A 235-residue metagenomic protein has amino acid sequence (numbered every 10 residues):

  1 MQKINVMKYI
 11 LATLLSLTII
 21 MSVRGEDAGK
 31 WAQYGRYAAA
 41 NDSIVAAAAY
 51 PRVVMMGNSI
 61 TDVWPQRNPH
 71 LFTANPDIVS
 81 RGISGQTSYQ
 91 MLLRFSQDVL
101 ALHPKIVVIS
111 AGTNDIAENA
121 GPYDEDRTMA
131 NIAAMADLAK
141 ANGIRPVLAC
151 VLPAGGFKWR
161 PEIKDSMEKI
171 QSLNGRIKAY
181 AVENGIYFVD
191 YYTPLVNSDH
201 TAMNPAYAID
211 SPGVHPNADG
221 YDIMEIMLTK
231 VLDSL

Functional and structural regions predicted by a protein language model:
N5-T13: Sec-dependent signal peptide recognition, specifically the positively charged N-region followed immediately by
A12-I20: Bacterial N-terminal signal peptides
L15, P153-L235: Catalytic His-Asp segment of secreted/periplasmic serine-dependent ester chemistry enzymes
S22-V108: Serine-esterase "nucleophile elbow" of acetyl-processing enzymes
S59-V63, S84-S88, T113-E118, L152-F157 (+2 more regions): Solvent-exposed loop/turn segments at secondary-structure junctions within structured extracellular/periplasmic domains
G82-I83, T113-D126, R160-D165: Surface-exposed cleft-lining segments at the edges of enzyme active sites
V108-G112, I132-A136, K140-N142, P146-A149: Conserved, well-ordered alpha-helix/loop/beta-strand core segments that scaffold catalytic motifs
D124-A133, M167-L173: Charged helix-capping and loop-helix junction motifs
